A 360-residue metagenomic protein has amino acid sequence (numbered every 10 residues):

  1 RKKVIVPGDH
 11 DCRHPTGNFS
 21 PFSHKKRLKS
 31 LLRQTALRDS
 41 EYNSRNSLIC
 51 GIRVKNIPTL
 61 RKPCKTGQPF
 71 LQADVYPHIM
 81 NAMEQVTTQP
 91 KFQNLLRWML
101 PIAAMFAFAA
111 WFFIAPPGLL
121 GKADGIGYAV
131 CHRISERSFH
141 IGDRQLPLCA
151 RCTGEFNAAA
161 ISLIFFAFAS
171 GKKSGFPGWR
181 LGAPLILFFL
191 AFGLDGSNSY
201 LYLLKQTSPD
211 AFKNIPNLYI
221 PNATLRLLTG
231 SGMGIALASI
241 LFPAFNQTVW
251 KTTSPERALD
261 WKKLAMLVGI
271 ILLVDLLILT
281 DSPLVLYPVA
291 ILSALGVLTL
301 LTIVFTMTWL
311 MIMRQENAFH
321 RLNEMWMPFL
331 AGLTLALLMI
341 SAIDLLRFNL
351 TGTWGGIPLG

Functional and structural regions predicted by a protein language model:
D9-C12, K26, L32-T35, Y42-S44 (+1 more regions): Alpha-helix boundary/capping motif
Q93-L120: N-terminal signal-anchor transmembrane alpha helix
R97, A150-E155, N222-I235, K262-L264 (+2 more regions): Alpha-helical transmembrane segments of polytopic membrane proteins
I102-F108, E324-N349: Final/C-terminal transmembrane alpha-helix of multipass membrane proteins
A104-F112, P177-K205, L267-L272: Small-polar-interrupted transmembrane alpha-helices in polytopic inner-membrane proteins
P117-R151, K205-L218: Extracytosolic (periplasmic/ER-lumenal) interhelical loops and adjacent juxtamembrane/interface segments of multi-pass
E155-F166, R226-Q247, G296-I312, A336-L337: Hydrophobic cores of alpha-helical transmembrane segments in multi-pass inner/ER membrane proteins, independent
S197-S208, V274-P288, A342-T351: Juxtamembrane "helix-exit" motif on the non-cytosolic side of transmembrane helices
